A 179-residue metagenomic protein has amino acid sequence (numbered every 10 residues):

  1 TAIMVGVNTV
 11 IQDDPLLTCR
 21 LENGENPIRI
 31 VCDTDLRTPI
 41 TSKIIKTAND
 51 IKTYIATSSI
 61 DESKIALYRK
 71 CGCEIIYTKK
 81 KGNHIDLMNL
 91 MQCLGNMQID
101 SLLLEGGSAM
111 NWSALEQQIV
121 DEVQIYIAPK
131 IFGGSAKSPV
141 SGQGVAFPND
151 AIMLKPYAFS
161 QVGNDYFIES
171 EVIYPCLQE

Functional and structural regions predicted by a protein language model:
T1-E179: Enzymes that bind and transform nitrogen-containing heteroaromatic metabolites
